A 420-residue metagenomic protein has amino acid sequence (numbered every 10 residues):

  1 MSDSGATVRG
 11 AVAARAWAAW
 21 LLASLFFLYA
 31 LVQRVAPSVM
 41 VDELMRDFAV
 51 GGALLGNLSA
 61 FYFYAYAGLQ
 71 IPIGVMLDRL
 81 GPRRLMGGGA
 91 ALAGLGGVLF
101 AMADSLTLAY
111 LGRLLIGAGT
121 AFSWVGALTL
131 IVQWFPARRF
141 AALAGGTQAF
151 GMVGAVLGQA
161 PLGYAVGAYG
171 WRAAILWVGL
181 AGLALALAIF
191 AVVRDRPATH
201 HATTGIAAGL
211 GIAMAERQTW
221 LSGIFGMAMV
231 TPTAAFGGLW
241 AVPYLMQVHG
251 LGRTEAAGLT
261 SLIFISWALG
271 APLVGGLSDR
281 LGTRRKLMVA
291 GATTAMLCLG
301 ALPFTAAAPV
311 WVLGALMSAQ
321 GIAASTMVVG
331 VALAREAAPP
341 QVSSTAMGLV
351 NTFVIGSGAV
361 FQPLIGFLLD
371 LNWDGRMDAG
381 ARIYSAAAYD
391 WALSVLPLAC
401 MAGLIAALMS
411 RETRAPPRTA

Functional and structural regions predicted by a protein language model:
G5-V12, R194-G223: Juxtamembrane intracellular "pre-TM" segments in multi-pass secondary transporters
A18-G52, G68, F236-V242, F361-I365: Extracytoplasmic
P37-V39, R217-V274, G358-G366: Extracytoplasmic gate region of multi-pass secondary transporters
A49, G81, M102-L108, P136 (+3 more regions): Helix-breaking motifs and short loop linkers at transmembrane-helix boundaries and internal kinks in secondary membrane
G68-T107, S278, R285: Conserved MFS/SLC helix-loop-helix module at the cytosolic interface between two early adjacent transmembrane helices
A91-D104, T293-A307: C-terminal ends and interior cores of transmembrane alpha-helices in multi-pass membrane transporters/permeases
G112-G151: Cytoplasmic helix-loop-helix junction between adjacent transmembrane helices in 12-TM secondary transporters
G146-D195: Helix-loop-helix hairpin linking two adjacent transmembrane segments in secondary transporters
